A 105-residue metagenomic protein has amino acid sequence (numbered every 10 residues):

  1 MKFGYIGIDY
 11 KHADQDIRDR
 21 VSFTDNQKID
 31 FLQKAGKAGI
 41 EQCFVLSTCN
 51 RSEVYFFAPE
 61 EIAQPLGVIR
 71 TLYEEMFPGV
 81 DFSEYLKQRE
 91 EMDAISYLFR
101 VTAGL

Functional and structural regions predicted by a protein language model:
M1-L105: N-terminal ligand-binding/catalytic initiation module
